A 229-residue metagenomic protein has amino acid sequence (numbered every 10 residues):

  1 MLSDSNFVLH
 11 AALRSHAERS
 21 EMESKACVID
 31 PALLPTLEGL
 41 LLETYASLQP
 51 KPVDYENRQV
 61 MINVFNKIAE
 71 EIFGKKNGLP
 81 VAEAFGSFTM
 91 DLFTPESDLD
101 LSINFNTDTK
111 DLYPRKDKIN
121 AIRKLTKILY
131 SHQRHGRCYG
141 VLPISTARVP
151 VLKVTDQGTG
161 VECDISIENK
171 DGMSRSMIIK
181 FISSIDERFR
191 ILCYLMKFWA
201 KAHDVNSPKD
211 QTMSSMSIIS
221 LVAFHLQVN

Functional and structural regions predicted by a protein language model:
M1-E96, T107-N120, P143: N-terminal regions immediately upstream of nucleotidyltransferase
E38, Y55-I62, N66, E96-L99 (+6 more regions): Generic preference for well-ordered alpha-helical elements
F65, A69, A82-G86, D98-I103 (+7 more regions): Structural signal for hydrophobic/aromatic residues that build the beta-strand cores of folded beta-sheet domains
I68-A69, F85-M90, G136-G140, R148-V151 (+1 more regions): Eukaryotic intrinsically disordered and solvent-exposed regulatory patches
S87-M90, N106-T109, Q157-G160, K170-G172 (+1 more regions): Conserved beta-strand elements of beta-rich interaction domains across eukaryotes, especially beta-propellers
I119-D171, A202: Conserved catalytic core of two-metal-ion nucleotidyltransferases
S176-I185, F198-Q211: Short, solvent-exposed helix-loop connector elements
A202-N229: Hydrophobic, mid-to-C-terminal alpha-helical segments
